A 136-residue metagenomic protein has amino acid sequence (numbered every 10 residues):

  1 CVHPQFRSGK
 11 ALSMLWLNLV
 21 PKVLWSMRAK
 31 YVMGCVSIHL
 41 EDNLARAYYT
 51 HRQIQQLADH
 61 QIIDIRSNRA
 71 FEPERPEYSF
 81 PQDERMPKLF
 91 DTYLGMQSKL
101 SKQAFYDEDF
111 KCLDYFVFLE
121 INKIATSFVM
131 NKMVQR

Functional and structural regions predicted by a protein language model:
C1-S98, E108-C112: Acyl-donor binding region in acyl/amide transferases
K88-F90, L100-Q135: C-terminal/domain-terminus segments
